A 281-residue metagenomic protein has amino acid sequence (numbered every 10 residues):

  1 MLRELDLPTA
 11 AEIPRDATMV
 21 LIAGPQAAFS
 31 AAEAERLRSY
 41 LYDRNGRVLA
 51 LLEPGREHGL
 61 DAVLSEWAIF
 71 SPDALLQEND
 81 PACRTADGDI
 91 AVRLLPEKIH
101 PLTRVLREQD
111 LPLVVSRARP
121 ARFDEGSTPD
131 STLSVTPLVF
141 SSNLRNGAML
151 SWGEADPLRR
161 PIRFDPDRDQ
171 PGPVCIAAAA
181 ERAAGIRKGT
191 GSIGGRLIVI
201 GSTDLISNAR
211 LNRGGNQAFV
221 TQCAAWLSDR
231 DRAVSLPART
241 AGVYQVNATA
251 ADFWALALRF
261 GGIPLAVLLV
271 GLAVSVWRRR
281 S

Functional and structural regions predicted by a protein language model:
M1-R232: Acidic, S/T/G-rich, low-cysteine, solvent-exposed domains in lumenal/extracellular/periplasmic regions of secretory
L205, V234-R259: Short, aromatic-rich amphipathic segments at membrane interfaces that lie adjacent to a transmembrane helix or signal
I263-R278: Alpha-helical transmembrane segments
